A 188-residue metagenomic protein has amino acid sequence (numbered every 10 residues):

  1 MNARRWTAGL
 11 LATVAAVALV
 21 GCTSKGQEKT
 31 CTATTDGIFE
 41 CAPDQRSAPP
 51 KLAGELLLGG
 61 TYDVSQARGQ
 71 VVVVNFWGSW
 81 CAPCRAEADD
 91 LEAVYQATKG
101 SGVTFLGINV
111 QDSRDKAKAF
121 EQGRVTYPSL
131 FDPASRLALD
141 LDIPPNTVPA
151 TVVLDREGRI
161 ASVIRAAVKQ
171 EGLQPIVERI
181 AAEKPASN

Functional and structural regions predicted by a protein language model:
M1-A53, E183-N188: N-terminal targeting signals for export/organelle localization
G9-V20, V72, N109-V110, F131 (+2 more regions): Hydrophobic alpha-helical membrane segments, chiefly transmembrane helices and signal peptide h-regions, characterized
D44-V72: A short beta-strand-turn-helix
S47-P49, A67-G69, G100-V103, R124 (+1 more regions): Extracytoplasmic
Y62-R85, L91: Short active-site neighborhood of thiol/selenol oxidoreductases, capturing the structured segment around
R85-R124, P133-D140: Structural microenvironment flanking redox-active thiols in thiol-disulfide oxidoreductases
A119-T126, D132-N188: Thiol/disulfide oxidoreductase modules built on the thioredoxin-like
